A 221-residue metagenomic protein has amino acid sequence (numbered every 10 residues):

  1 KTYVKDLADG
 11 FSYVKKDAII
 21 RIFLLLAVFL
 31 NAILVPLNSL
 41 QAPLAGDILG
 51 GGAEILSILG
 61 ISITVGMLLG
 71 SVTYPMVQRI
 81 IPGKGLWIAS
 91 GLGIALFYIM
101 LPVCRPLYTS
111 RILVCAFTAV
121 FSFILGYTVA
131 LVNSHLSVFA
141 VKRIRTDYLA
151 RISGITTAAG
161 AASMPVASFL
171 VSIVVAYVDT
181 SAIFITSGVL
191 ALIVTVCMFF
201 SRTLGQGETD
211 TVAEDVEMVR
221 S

Functional and structural regions predicted by a protein language model:
K1-L25, D215-S221: Juxtamembrane intracellular "pre-TM" segments in multi-pass secondary transporters
K1-T2, P36, L68, L131: Residue-level detector of secondary-structure boundary/capping sites
A8, Q41, G46-S221: C-terminal transmembrane bundle of multi-pass solute transporters/carriers
Y13-I63: Helix-loop boundary and gating motifs at the non-cytosolic
